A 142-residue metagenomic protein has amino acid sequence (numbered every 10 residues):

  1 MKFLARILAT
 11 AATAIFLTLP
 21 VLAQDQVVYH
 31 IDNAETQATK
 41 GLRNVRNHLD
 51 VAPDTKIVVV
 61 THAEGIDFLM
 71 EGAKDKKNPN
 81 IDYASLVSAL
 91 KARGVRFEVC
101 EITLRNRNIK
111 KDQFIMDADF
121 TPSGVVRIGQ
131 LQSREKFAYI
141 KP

Functional and structural regions predicted by a protein language model:
M1-A11: Bacterial N-terminal signal peptides that target proteins for export
L19-A23: Sec/Tat signal peptide C-region and signal peptidase I cleavage site
Q24-Q26, P53-I57, A92-R96, R134-F137: Loop/turn elements at helix/coil->beta-strand transitions in domains of secreted/extracellular proteins
H30-A34, V60-E64, C100-L104, S123 (+1 more regions): Active-site-proximal beta-strand/loop segments in catalytic clefts of secreted hydrolases
D32-V59: N-terminal targeting signals for Sec/Tat export/insertion, comprising classic cleavable signal peptides
A34-G41, K76-N80, T121: Solvent-exposed, acidic/flexible segments
E64-D112: Mid-chain, structured segments of secreted extracytoplasmic proteins
D117-P142: C-terminal partner/receptor-binding element of secreted or periplasmic proteins
